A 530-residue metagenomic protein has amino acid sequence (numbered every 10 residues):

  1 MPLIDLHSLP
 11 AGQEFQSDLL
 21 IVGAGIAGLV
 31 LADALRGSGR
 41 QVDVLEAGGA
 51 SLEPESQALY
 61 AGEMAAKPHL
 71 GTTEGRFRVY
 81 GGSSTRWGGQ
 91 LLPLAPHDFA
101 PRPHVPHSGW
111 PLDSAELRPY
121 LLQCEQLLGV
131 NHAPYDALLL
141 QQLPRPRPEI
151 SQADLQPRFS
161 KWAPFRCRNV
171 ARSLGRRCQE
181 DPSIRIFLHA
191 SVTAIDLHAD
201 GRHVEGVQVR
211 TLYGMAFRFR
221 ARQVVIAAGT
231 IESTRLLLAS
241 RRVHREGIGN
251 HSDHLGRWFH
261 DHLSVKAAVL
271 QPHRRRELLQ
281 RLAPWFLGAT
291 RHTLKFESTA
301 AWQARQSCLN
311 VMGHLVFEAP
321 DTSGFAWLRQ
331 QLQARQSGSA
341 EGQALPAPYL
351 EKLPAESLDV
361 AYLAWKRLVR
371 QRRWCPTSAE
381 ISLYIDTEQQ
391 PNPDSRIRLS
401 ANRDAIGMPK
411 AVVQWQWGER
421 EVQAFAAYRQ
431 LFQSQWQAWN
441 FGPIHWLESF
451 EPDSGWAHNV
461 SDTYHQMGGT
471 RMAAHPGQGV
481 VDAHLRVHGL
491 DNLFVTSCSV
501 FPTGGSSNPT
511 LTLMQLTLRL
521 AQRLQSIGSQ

Functional and structural regions predicted by a protein language model:
M1-L19, G37-S38, S526-S529: Extreme N-terminal leader/targeting segments of oxidoreductases
S17-V44: N-terminal Rossmann-like FAD-binding beta1-loop-alpha1 element of flavoenzymes
G37, A50-S51, A58, T73 (+6 more regions): Glycine-rich loop(s) and the adjacent beta-strand/alpha-helix scaffold that form part
A61-A137, Q390-P393, I397-S400, A405: Redox-cofactor-proximal catalytic regions of oxidoreductases
P103-P106, W110-A199, H203-V204, N459: Conserved redox-cofactor binding core of oxidoreductases
F187-D200, W365-R398, I406-T503, T510: A glycine-rich dinucleotide-binding beta-alpha-beta segment and adjacent secondary-structure elements that constitute
S252-L255, S264-P409, T463-Q466, H488 (+1 more regions): FAD cofactor-binding and catalytic pocket of flavoenzymes
T503-A521: A conserved FAD-binding loop/helix module that cradles the flavin
